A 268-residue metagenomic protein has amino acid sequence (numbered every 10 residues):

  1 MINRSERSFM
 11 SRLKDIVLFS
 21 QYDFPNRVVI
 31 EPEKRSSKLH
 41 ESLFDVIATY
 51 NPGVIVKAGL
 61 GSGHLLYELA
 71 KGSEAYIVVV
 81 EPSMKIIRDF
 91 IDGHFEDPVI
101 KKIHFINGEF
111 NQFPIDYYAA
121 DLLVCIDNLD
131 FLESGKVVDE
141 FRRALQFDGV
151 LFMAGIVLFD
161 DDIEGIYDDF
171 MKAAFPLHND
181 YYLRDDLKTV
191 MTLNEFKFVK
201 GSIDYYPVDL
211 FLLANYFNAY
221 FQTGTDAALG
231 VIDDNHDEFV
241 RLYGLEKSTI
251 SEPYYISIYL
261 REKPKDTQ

Functional and structural regions predicted by a protein language model:
M1-N51, H64, E68, I86 (+1 more regions): Conserved class I S-adenosyl-L-methionine
V56, S62-Q112: Class I SAM-dependent methyltransferase SAM/SAH-binding core
N111-L123: A short acidic, Gly/Pro-enriched loop at the edge of an enzyme's catalytic core that lines a small-molecule cofactor
D121-G135: A short SAM/SAH-binding and catalytic strip from SAM-dependent methyltransferases
G135-V150: A short glycine-rich, Lys/Arg-flanked "PGG" loop and its adjoining helix->strand segment in the class I
F152-F175: Conserved class I S-adenosyl-L-methionine
N179-E195: Short alpha-helix
K200-Q268: Conserved Class I S-adenosyl-L-methionine
